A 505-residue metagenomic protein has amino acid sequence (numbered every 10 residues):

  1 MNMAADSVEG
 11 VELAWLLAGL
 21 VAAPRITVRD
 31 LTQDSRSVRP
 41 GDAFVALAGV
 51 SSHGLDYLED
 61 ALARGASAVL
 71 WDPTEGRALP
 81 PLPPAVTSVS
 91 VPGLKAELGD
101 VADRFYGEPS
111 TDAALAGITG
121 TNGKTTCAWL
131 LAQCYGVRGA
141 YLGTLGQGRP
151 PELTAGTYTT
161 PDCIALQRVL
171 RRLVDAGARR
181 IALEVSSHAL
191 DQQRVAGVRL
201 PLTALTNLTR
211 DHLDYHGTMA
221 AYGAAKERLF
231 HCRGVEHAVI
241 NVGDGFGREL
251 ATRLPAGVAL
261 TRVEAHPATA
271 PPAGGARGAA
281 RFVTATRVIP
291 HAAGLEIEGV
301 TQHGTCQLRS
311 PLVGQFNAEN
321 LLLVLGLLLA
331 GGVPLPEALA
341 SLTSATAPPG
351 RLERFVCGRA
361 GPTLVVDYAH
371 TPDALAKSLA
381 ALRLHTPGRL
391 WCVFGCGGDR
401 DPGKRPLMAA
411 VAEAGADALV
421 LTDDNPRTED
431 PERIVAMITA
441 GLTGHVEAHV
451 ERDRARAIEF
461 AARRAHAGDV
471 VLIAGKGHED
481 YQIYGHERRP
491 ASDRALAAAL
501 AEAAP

Functional and structural regions predicted by a protein language model:
M1-T27, S37-A43, H53-D56, A259 (+2 more regions): ATP-dependent carboxylate-amine ligase
N2-T119, T126-V137, G223, Q307 (+1 more regions): Short, basic phosphate-binding NTP loop
L58-A63, V174, A196, H231 (+2 more regions): Non-catalytic positions within long, well-ordered alpha-helices that form the structural scaffold/packing of enzyme
S67, P201, D417: Receiver (REC) domain switch/active-site residues of two-component response regulators
P73-G76, T144-L145, S187, L208 (+4 more regions): Short, ordered loop/turn segments at secondary-structure junctions
G76-A78, Q147-R149, A189-D191, G245-E249 (+5 more regions): Short, active-site-adjacent cap segments at secondary-structure transitions
R77-P83, A176, D191, L200-L364 (+1 more regions): Acidic, Mg2+-coordinating active-site environments of NTP-dependent enzymes
E97-V242, F246-V258, T386: Phosphate-binding loop of NTP-binding sites
